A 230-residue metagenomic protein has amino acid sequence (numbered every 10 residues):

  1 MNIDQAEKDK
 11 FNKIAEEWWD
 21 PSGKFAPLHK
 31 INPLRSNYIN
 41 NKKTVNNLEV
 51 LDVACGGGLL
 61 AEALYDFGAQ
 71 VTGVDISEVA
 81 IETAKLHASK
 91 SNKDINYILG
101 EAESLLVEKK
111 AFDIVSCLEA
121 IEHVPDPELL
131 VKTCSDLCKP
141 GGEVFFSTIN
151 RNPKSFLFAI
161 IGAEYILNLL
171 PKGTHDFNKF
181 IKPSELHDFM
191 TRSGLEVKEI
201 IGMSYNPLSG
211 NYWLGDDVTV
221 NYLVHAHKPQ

Functional and structural regions predicted by a protein language model:
M1-W19: N-terminal, positively charged/glycine-rich alpha-helical extensions of SAM-dependent methyltransferases
H29-N47: Conserved alpha-helix/loop element of class I SAM-dependent methyltransferases that forms part of the SAM/SAH-binding
N47-G56: Conserved class I S-adenosyl-L-methionine
L59-S104: Class I SAM-dependent methyltransferase SAM/SAH-binding core
S116: A conserved beta-strand element that flanks and buttresses the S-adenosyl-L-methionine
E128-P140: A short glycine-rich, Lys/Arg-flanked "PGG" loop and its adjoining helix->strand segment in the class I
F145-L167: Conserved class I S-adenosyl-L-methionine
N168-E185: Acceptor-substrate binding/catalytic loop of class I
